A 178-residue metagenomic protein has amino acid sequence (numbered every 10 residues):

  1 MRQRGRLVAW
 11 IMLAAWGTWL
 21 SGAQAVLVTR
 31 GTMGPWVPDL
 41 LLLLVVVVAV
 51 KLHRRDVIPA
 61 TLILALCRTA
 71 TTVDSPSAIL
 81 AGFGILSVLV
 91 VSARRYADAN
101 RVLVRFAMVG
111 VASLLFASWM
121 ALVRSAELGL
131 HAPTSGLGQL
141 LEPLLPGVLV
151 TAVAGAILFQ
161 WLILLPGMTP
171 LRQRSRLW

Functional and structural regions predicted by a protein language model:
M1-W178: Terminal, non-globular segments
